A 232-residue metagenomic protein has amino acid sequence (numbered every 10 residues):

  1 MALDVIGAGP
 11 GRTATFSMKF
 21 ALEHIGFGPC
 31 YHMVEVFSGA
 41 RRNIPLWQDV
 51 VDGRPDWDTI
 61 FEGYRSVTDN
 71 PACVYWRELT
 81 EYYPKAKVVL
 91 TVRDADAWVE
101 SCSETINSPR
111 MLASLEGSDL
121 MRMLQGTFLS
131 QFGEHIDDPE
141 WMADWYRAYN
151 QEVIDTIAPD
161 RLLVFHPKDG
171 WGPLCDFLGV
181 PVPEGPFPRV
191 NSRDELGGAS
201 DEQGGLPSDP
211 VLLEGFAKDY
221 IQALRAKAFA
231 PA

Functional and structural regions predicted by a protein language model:
M1-E62: PAPS-dependent sulfotransferase catalytic core
A2, G197-A232: Membrane-proximal basic amphipathic "stem/tether" segments
G7, P29-H32, T68-D69, K87-V92 (+1 more regions): A structural signal for short, well-ordered beta-strand segments and their strand-loop junctions that often border
G11, N70-V74, K168: Short beta->alpha connector loops
T15, C73-R77, W171-L174: Short, well-ordered alpha-helical microsegments
E23, F27, E35, W76-W141 (+1 more regions): PAPS-dependent sulfotransferase catalytic domain
E35-I44, V89-W98, Q151-L212: The conserved 3'-phosphoadenosine-5'-phosphosulfate
Q48-F61, A113-V164: PAPS-dependent sulfotransferase catalytic domain
